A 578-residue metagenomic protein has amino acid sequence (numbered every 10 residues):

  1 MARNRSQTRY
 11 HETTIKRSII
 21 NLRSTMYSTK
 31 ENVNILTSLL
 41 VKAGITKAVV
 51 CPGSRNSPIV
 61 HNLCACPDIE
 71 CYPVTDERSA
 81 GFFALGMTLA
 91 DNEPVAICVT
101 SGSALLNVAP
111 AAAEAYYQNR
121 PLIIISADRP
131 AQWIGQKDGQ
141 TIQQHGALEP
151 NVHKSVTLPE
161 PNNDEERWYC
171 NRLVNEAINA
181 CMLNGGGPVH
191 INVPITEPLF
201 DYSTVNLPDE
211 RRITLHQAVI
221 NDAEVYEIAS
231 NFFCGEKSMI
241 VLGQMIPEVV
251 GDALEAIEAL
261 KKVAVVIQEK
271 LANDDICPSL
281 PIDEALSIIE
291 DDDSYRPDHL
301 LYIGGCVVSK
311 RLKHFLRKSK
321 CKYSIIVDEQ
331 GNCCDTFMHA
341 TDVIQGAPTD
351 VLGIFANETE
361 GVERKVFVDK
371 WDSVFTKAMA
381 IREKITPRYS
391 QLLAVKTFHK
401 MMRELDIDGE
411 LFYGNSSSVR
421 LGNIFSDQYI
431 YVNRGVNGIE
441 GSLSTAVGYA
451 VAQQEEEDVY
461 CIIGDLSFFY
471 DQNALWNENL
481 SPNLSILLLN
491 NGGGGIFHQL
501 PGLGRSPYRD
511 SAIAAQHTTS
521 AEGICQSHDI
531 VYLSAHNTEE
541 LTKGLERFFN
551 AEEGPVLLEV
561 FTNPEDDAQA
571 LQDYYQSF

Functional and structural regions predicted by a protein language model:
M26-Y27, L316-N415, H536-E546, N550-F578: Phosphate/pyrophosphate-binding active-site segments
S28-A113: N-terminal cofactor/phosphate-binding cores enriched in small/glycine residues, especially glycine-rich loops such as
V33-L36, G44, S54-R55, I59-C64 (+1 more regions): Active-site diphosphate/adenylate-binding microenvironment
T46-V49, E70-Y72, A90-R129, R296-G304 (+2 more regions): A short, small-residue-rich loop immediately preceding and capping a beta-strand
I125, Q132-Q143, I424-F578: Thiamine diphosphate
S126-A177, I267-V374, E478, L500-P501: Glycine-rich, acidic loop regions that bind phosphate or pyrophosphate groups
L173-E176, A180-G235: Conformationally flexible catalytic loops at phosphate/diphosphate-handling active centers
L242-I325, T336, D427-E455, F469-N473 (+1 more regions): Glycine-rich, anion-gripping cofactor-binding loops and their flanking helix/strand elements in enzyme active sites
